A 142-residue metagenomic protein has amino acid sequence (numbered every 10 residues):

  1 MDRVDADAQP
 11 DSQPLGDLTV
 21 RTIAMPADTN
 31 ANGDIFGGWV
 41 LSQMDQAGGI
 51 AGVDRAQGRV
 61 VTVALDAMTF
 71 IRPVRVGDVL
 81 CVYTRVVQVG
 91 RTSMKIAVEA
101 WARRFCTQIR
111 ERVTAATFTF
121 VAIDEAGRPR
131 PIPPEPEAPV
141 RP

Functional and structural regions predicted by a protein language model:
D2-G37, D54: Catalytic strand-loop segment that frames the active site of acyl-thioester-processing enzymes
R3-P10, P14-V20, R75-V76, V87-P142: HotDog/MaoC-like acyl-thioester-processing domains
G38-G58: Active-site helix/loop of acyl-thioester processing domains in fatty-acid/polyketide metabolism, spanning hotdog-fold
Q57-P73: Small beta-barrel nucleic-acid-binding modules, principally OB-folds
